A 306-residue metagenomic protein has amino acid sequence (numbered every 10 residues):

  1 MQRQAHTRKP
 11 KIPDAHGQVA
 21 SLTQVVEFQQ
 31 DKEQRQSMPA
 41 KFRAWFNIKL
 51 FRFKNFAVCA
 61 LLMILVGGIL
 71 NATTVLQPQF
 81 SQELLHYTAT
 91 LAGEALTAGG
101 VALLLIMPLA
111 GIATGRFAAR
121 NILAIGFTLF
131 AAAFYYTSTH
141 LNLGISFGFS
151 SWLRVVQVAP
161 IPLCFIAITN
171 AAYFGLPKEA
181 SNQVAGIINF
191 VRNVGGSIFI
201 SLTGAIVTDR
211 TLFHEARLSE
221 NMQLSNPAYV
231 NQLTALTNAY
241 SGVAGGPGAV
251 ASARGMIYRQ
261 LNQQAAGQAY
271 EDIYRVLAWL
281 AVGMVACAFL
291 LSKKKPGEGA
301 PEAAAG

Functional and structural regions predicted by a protein language model:
M1-D31: N-terminal low-complexity segments that are often proline-rich with Ser/Thr-Pro
R3, D31, P39-A44, L290-G299: Helix-loop junctions on the cytosolic side of multi-pass membrane transporters, especially the intracellular loop
R3, E27, K32-A40, I206-T211: Structural signal for alpha-helical transmembrane segments and their membrane-water exit/capping regions in multi-pass
S21, P39-F213: 12-transmembrane solute porter fold
L22, N193-C287, S292-K293, G299-G306: Hydrophobic transmembrane architecture of multi-pass small-molecule transporters
K32-Q36, L109, Y136-H140, V207 (+1 more regions): Residue-level signal for alpha-helical transmembrane segments in multi-pass membrane proteins
